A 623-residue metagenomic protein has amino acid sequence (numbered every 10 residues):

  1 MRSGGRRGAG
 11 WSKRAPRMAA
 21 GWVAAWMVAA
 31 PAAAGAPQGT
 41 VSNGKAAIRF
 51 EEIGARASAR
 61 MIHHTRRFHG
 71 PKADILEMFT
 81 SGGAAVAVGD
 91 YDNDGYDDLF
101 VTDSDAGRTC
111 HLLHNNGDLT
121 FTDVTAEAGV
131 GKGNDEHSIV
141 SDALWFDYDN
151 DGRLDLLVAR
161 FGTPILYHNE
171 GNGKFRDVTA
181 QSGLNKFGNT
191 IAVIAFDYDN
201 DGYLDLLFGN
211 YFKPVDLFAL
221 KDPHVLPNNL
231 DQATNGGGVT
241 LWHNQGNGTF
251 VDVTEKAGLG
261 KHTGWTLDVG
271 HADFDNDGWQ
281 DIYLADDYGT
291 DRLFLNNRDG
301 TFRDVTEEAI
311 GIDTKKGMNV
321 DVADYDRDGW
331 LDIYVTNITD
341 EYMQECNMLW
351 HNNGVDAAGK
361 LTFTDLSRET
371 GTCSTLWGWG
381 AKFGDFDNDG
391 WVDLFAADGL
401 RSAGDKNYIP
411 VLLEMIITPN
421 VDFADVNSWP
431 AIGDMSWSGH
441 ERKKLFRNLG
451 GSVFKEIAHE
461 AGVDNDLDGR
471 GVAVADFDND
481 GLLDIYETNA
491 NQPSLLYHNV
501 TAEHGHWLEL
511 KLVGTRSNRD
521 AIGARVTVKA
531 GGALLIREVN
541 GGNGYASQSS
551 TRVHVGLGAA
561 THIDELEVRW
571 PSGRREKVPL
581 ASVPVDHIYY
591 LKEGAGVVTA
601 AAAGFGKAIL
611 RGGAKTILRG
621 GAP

Functional and structural regions predicted by a protein language model:
A34-S42, A46-R49, G70-A73, D356 (+3 more regions): Gly/Ser/Thr/Pro-enriched helix-cap/hinge segments flanking short amphipathic alpha-helices
F50-E52, T120-V130, K174-L184, G248-G260 (+3 more regions): Blade-edge beta-strand/turn elements of extracellular beta-propeller and related beta-sheet repeat scaffolds
A59-A85, A128-L144, G183-I194, N235 (+8 more regions): Repeat-based blade/solenoid architectures
G83-N93, H114, I139-N150, L154 (+8 more regions): Beta-propeller blade termini
Y96-D103, D151-R160, L206-N210, D277 (+7 more regions): Hydrophobic beta-strand segments that make up the repeating blades of beta-propeller and related beta-repeat
H114, G237-N244, L295, M348-N353 (+1 more regions): Beta-propeller blade signature
N189-A192, D313-D405, L467-H504, E565: Repeat-solenoid scaffold signature
Y211-T234, T336-E341, L400-S438: Short, conserved, GDST-rich strand-edge loop motifs in beta-rich repeat architectures
